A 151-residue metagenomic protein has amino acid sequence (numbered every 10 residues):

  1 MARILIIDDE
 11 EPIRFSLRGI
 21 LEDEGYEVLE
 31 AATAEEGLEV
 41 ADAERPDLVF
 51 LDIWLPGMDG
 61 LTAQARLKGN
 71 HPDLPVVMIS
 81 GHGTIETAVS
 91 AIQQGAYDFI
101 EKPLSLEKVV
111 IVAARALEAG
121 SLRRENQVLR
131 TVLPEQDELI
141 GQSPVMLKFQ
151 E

Functional and structural regions predicted by a protein language model:
D8, D52, S80: Active-site residues of response regulator receiver
E11-L29: Two-component/phosphorelay signaling modules centered on CheY-like receiver
R14, P56-D59, T84: The feature encodes the CheY-like receiver
T33-E36, D59-T62: Acidic catalytic/metal-coordinating carboxylates
E44-F50, L55: Active-site beta3 strand of CheY-like receiver
Q94, K102, Q142: A Lys-centered signature of the CheY-like receiver
R130-E151: AAA+ ATPase active-site-proximal loops
